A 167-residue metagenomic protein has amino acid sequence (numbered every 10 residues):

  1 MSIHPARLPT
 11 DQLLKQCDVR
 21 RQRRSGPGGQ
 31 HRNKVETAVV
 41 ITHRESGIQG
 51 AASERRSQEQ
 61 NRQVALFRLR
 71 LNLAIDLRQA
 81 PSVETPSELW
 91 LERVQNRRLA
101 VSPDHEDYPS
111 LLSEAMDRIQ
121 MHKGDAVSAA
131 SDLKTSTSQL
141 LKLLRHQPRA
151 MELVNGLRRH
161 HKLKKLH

Functional and structural regions predicted by a protein language model:
M1-S113, M121-K123, L133, Q147 (+1 more regions): Ribosome-associated translation termination/rescue signal centered on the conserved GGQ peptidyl-tRNA hydrolysis loop
A126: Extended substrate/RNA-proximal surfaces in nucleic-acid metabolism proteins
A129-A130: The alpha-helix within a helix-turn-helix
Q139-L141: Helix-turn-helix DNA-binding helix
L144, N155: DNA major-groove recognition helix of helix-turn-helix
P148-E152: C-terminal flanking helix
